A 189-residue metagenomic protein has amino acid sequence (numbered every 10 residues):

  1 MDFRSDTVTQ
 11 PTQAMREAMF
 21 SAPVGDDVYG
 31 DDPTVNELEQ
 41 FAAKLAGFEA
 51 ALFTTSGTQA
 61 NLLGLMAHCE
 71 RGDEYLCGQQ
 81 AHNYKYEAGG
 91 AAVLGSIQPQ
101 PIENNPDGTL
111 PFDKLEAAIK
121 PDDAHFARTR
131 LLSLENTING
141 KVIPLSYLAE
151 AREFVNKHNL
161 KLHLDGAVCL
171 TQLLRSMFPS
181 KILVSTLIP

Functional and structural regions predicted by a protein language model:
D2-A22, D26-P189: Conserved PLP-enzyme active-site core in the AAT-like
